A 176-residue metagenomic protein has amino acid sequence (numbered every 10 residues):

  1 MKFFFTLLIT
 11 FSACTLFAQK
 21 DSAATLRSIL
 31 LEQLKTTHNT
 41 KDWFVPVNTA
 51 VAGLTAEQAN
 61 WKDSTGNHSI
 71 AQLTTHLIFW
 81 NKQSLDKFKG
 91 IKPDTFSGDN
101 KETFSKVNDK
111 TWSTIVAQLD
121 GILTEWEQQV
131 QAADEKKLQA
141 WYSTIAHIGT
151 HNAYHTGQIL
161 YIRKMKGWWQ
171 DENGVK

Functional and structural regions predicted by a protein language model:
M1-A23: Bacterial Sec-dependent N-terminal signal peptides
A23, K35-F44, N48-V51, Q58-N100 (+1 more regions): Short, contiguous alpha-helical
A23-L30: N-terminal pre-domain segments of enzymes
L30-T36, D109-S113: Active-site rim elements
N48, A52, A56, T124-E127 (+1 more regions): Amphipathic, well-packed alpha-helical segments that form the structural scaffold of globular domains
T103-K136, A146: Acidic/histidine-rich alpha-helical segments that form the ligand environment of transition-metal centers
